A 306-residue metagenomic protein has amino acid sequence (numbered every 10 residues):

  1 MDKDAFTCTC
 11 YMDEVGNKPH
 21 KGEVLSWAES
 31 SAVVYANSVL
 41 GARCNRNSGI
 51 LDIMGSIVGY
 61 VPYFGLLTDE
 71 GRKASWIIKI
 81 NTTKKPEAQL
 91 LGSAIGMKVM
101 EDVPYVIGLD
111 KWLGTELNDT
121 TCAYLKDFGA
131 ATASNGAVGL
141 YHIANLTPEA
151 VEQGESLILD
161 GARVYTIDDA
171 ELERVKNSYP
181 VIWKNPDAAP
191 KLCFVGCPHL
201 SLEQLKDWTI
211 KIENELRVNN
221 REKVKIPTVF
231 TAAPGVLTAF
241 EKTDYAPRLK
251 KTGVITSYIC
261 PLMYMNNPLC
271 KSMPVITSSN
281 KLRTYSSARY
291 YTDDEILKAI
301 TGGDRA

Functional and structural regions predicted by a protein language model:
M1-E14: Glycine-rich, N-terminal phosphate-binding loop and its surrounding beta-alpha-beta segment
M1-K3, G136, D244, G253: Glycine-centered loop/turn motif at secondary-structure junctions
K3, A28-P227, L297-A306: Intrinsically disordered, low-complexity segments enriched in small residues
C10-M12, K111, L146-E149, F230-L237 (+1 more regions): Short beta-alpha junction loops
G16-L25, L66, L117-T120, V151-L157 (+4 more regions): Short acidic, glycine/serine/threonine-rich loops at helix termini
I143-L146, V195-G196, T231, S257-I259 (+1 more regions): Generic beta-strand/beta-sheet core signal
P198-E203, N219-L269: Extended C-terminal subregions enriched in glycine
L262-Y264, P268-A306: Peripheral docking tails and interdomain loops at the edges of cofactor- or intermediate-handling domains
